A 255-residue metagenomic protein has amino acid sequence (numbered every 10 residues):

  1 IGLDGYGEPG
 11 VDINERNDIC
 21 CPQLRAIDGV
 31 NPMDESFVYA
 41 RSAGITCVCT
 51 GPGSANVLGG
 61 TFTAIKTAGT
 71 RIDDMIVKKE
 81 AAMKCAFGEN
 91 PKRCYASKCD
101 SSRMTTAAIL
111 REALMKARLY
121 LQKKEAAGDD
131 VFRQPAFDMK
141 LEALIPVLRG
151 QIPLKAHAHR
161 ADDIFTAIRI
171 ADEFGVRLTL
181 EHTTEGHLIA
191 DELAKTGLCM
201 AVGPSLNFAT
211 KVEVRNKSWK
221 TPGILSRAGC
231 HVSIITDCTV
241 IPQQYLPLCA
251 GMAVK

Functional and structural regions predicted by a protein language model:
I1, G53-V57, L206: Acidic, glycine-rich active-site loops and adjacent beta-strand->loop/helix elements that engage anionic groups
I1-G51: Metal-associated gating/positioning segment near the N- to mid-region
D4-Y6, V11-E15, C21-Q23, P153 (+4 more regions): His/Asp/Glu-enriched, well-ordered alpha-helical/loop segment that forms or immediately abuts the divalent-metal
M33-S36, R41-L178: Polyanionic/metal-chelating signatures
A143, L188-I189, K220-T221: Short acidic active-site motifs
P153-H159, R177-G186, S205-K211: Catalytic beta/alpha-barrel core
E185-K195: Active-site-adjacent beta->alpha loops and helix N-cap segments on the catalytic face of soluble alpha/beta enzymes
